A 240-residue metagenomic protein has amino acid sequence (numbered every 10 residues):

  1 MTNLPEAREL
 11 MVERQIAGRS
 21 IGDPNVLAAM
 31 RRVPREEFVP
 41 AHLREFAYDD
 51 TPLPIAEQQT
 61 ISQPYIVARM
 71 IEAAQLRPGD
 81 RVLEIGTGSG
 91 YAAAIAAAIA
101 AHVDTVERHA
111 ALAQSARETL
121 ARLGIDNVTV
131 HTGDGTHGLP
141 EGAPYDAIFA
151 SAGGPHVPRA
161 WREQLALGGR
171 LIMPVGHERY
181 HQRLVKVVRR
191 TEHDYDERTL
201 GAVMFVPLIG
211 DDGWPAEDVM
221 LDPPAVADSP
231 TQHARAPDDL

Functional and structural regions predicted by a protein language model:
M1-T87, Y91-I95, I99, L112-T129 (+2 more regions): Class I SAM-dependent transferase core
I61, V82, E107, P230-T231: Intrinsically disordered, low-complexity regions enriched for glutamine and histidine
Q75-Y195: Conserved nucleotide-cofactor-binding alpha/beta core module
P230-L240: Long, low-complexity, intrinsically disordered segments
